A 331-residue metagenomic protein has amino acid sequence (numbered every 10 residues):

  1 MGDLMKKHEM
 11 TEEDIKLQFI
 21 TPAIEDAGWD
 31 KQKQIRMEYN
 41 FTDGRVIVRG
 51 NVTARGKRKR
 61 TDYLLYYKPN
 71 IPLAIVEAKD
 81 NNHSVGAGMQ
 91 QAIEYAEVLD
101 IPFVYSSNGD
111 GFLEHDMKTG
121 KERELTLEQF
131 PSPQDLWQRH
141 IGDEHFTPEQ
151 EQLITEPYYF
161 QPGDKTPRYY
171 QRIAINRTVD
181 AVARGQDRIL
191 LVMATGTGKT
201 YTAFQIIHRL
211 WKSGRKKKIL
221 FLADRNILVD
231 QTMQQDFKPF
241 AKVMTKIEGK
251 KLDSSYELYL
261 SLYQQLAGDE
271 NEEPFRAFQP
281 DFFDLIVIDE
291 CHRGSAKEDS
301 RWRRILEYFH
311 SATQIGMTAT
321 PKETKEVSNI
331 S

Functional and structural regions predicted by a protein language model:
M1-K218, A223, I227-V243, S254-L258 (+2 more regions): ATP-dependent helicase/translocase motor core
D110, K250, T320: Short, polar loop motifs at secondary-structure junctions
M244-K250: Short, flexible cytosolic linker that couples an ABC transmembrane/permease module to its adjacent nucleotide-binding
A267-P274, Q279-S331: Signature of the SF2 helicase/ATPase Hel1-core->accessory helical subdomain module
